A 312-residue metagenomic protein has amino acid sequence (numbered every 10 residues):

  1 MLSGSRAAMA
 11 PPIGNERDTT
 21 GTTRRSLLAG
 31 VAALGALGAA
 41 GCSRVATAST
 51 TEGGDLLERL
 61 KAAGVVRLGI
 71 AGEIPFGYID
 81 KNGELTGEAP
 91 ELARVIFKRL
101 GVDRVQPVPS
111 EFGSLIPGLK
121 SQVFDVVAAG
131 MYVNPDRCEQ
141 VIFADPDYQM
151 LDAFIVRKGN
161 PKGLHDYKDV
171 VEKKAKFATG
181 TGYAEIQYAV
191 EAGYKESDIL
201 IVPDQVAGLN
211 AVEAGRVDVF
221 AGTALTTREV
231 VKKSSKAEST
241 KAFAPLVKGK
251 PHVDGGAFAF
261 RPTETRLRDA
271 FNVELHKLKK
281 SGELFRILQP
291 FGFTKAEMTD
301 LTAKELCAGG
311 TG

Functional and structural regions predicted by a protein language model:
M1-T22, G30-A40: N-terminal secretory signal peptides
S43, P90-R99, N160, K168 (+2 more regions): Extended ligand-binding regions for polar small-molecule ligands
S43-T50: Bacterial lipoprotein signal-peptidase II cleavage site
T50-A129, E139: Extracytoplasmic small-molecule ligand-binding "clamshell" domains of the periplasmic binding protein/Venus flytrap
R59, R157-K176: Flexible hinge/capping segments at coil-to-helix
Q106-P117, L200-N210, A214: Short helix-initiation/N-cap motifs at beta->coil->alpha
M131-E139, Y188-E191, D218-H252: A ligand-binding cleft/hinge motif common to bilobed small-molecule-binding domains
Q149-I155, S234-N272, T294-G312: Periplasmic-binding protein-like
